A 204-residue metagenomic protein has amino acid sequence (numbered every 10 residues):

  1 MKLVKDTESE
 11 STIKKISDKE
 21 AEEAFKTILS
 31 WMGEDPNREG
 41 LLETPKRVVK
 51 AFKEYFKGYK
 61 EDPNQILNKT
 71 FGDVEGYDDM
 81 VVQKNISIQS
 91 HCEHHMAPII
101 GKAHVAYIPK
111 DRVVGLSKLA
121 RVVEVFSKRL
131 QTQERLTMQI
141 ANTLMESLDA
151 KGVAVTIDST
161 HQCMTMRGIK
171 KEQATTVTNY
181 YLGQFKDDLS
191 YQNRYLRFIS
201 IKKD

Functional and structural regions predicted by a protein language model:
M1-D204: A domain-level signal for the structural core that forms small-molecule/cofactor-binding pockets and catalytic centers
